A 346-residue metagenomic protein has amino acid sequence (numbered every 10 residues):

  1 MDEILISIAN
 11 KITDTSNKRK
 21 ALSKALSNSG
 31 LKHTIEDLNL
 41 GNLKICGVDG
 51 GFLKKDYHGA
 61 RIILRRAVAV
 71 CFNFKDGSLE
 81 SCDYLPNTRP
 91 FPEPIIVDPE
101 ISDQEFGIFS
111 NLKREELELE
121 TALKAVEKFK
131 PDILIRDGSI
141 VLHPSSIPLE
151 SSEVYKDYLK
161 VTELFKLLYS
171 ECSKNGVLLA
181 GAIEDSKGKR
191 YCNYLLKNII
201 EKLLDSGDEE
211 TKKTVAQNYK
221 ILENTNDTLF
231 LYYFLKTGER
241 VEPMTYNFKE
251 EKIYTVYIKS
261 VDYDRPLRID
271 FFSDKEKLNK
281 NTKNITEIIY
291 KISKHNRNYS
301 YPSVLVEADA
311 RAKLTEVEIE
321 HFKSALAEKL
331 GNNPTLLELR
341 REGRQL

Functional and structural regions predicted by a protein language model:
M1-L38, L43-K44, D56, P90 (+2 more regions): Long, contiguous domain-sized segments
G50: Conserved phosphate/anionic-ligand binding catalytic regions in large, soluble enzymes, centered on
L53-I95: Acidic, metal-ligating active-site segments
